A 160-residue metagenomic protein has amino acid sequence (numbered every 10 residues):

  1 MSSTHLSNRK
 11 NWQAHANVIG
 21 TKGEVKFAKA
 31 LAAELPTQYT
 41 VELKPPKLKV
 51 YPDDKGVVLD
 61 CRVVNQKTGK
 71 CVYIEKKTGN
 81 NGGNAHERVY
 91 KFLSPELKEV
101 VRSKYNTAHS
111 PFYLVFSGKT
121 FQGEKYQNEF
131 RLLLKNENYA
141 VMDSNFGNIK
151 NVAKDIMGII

Functional and structural regions predicted by a protein language model:
M1, Q127-I160: Non-catalytic C-terminal interaction segments of nucleic acid-processing enzymes
M1-L48: Acidic-basic catalytic patches of nuclease active cores, encompassing PD-(D/E)XK and other metal-cofactor nuclease
R9, T40-K67: Active-site metal-binding core of divalent-cation-utilizing nuclease and nuclease-like domains
I19-F27, D54, N84-V89: Phosphate/oxyanion-binding active-site loops and adjacent basic polyanion-contact surfaces
F27, L31, V41, D60-V63 (+3 more regions): Hydrophobic beta-strand residues in large extracellular and virion-surface proteins
F27-L35, E96-K104, I156, I160: Hydrophobic, Leu/Ile/Phe/Ala-enriched alpha-helical segments that form helix-helix packing faces
Q38-T40, H109, N136-N138: A generic structural signal for alpha->beta connector loops
G69-V72, K76-K135: Catalytic cores of nucleic-acid endonucleases
